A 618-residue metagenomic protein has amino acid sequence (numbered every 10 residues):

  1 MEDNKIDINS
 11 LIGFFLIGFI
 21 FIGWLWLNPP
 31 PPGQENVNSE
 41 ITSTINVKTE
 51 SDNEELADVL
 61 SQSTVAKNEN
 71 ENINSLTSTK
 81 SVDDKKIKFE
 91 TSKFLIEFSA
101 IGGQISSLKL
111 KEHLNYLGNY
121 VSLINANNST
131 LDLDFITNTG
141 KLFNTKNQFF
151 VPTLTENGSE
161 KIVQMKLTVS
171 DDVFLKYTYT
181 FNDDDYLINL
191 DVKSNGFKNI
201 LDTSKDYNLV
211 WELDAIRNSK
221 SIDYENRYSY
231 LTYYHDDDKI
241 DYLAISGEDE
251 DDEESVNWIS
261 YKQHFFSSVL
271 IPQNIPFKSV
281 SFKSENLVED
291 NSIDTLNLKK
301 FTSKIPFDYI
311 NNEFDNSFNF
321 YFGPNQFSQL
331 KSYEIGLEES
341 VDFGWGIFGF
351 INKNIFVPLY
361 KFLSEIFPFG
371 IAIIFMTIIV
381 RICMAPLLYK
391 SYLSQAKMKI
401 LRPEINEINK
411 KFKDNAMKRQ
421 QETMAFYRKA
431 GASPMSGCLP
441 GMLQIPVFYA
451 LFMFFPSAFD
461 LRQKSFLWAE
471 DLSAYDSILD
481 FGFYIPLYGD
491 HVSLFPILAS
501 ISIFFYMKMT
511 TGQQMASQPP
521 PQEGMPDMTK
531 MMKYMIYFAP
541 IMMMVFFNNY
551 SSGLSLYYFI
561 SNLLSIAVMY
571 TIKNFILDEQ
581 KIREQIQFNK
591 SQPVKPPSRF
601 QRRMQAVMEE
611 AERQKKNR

Functional and structural regions predicted by a protein language model:
M1-K48, D52, F98, V192-K193 (+4 more regions): Helix-loop-helix
I17, P29-L117, L123, M165 (+2 more regions): Juxtamembrane extramembrane loops of integral membrane proteins
S78-K80, E90, A244, P368 (+2 more regions): General structural signal for secondary-structure boundaries
T79-E339: Soluble non-transmembrane domains of integral membrane proteins
